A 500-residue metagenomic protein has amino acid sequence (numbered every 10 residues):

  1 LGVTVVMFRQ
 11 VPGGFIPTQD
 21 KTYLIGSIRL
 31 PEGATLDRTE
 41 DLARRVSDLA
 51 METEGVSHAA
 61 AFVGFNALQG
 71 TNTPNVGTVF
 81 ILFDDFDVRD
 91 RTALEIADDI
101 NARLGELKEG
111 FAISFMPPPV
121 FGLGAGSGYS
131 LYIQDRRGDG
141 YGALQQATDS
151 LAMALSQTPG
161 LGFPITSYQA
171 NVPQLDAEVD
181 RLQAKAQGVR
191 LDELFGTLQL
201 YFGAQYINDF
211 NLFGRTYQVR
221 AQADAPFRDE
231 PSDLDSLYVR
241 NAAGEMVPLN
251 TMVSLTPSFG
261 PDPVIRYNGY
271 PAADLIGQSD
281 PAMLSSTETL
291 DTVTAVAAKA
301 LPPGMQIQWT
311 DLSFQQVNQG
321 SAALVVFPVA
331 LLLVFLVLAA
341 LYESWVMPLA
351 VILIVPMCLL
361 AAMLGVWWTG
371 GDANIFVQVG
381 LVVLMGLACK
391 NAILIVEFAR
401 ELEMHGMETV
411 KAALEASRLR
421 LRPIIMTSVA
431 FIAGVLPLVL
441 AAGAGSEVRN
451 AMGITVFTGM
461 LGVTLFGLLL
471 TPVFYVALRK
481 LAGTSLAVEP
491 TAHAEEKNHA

Functional and structural regions predicted by a protein language model:
L1, E32-R38, R44, K411 (+2 more regions): Interfacial helix-loop-helix hairpins and adjacent transmembrane helices of multi-pass alpha-helical membrane proteins
G2-M7, M357-A361: Aromatic-anchored segments of alpha-helical transmembrane domains
V5-Q10, I25, R38-G64, T73-P173 (+7 more regions): Surface-exposed amphipathic alpha-helical segments in non-transmembrane regions that serve as interaction surfaces
F8, P12, I16, S47 (+9 more regions): Alpha-helical membrane-interface segments at transmembrane helix boundaries
F15-G26: Alpha-helical transmembrane signal-anchor/signal-peptide segments
L131, I393-L394, F398-R400, F466-A487: Membrane-helix cytosolic exit motif
L333-R420, I425-A444, T458-G462, F466-L469: Hydrophobic transmembrane alpha-helices and their membrane-interface caps in long multi-pass transport proteins
